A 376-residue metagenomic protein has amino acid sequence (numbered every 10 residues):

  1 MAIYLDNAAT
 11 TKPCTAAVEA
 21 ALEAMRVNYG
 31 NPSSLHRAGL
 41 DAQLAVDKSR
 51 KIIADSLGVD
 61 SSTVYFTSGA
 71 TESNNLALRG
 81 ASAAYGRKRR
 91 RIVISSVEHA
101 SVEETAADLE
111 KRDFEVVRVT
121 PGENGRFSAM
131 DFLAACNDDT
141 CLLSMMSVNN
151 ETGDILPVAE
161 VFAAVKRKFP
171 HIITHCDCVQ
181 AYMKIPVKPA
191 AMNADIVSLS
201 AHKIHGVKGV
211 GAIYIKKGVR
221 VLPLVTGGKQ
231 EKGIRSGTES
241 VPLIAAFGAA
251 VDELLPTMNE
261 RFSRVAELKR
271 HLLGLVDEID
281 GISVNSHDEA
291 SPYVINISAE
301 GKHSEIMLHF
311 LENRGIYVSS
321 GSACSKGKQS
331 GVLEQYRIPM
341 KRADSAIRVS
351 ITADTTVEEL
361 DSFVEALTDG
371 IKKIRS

Functional and structural regions predicted by a protein language model:
M1-S376: Pyridoxal 5′-phosphate
